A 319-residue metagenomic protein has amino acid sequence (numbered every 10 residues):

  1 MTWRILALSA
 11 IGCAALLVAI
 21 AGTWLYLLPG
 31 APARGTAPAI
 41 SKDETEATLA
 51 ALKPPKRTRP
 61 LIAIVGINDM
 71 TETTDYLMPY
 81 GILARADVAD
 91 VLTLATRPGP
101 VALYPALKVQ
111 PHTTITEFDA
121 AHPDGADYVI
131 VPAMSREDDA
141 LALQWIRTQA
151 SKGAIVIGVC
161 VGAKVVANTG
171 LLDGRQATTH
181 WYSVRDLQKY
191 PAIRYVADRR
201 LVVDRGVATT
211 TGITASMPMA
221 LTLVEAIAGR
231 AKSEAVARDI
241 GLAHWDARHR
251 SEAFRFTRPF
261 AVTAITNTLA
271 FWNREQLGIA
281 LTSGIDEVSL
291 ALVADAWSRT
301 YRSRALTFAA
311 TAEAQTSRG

Functional and structural regions predicted by a protein language model:
T2-V156, K164-N168, L221-G319: Extended, subdomain-level signal for the structured scaffold at the beginning of enzyme domains
N68, Q176, R205, T209-G212 (+1 more regions): Glycine- and other small-residue-rich loops at beta-strand/loop junctions that grip anionic moieties
V156-I157, T178, V196, L306: Structural detector of well-ordered beta-strand residues that form the stable sheet scaffold of enzyme domains
T169-G170, R205-A228: Short alpha-helices
D173-A197: A conserved active-site-flanking secondary-structure segment within enzyme catalytic domains
W181, R185, M217-T222, E234: Residues on a specific face of well-ordered alpha-helices
V196-A208, G241: Conserved Rossmann-fold dehydrogenase catalytic segment
